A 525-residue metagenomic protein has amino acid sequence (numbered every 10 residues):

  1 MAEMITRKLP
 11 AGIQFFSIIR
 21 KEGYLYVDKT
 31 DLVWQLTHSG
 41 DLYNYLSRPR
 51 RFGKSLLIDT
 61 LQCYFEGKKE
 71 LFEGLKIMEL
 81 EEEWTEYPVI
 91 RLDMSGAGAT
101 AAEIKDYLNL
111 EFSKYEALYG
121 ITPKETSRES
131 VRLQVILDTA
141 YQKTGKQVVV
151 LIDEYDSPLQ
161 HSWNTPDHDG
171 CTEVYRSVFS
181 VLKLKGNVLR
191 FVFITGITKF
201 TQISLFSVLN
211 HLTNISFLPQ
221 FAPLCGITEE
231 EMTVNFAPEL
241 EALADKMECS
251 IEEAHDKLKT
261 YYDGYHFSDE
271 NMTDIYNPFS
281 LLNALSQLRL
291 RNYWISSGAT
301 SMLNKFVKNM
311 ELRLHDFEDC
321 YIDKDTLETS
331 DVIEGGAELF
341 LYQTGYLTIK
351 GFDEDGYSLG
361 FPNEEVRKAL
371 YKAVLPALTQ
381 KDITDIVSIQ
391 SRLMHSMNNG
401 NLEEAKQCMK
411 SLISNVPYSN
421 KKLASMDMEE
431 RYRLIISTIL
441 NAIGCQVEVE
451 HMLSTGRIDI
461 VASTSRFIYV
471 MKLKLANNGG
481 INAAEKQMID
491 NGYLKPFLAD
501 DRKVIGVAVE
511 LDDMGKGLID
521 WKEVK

Functional and structural regions predicted by a protein language model:
M1-M428, I443-C445: Phosphate-binding site recognition
A140-T144, I439-S465: Active-site metal-binding core of divalent-cation-utilizing nuclease and nuclease-like domains
V149, F467-M471, I505: Structural motif
D169-Y175, L475-L494: Mg2+/Mn2+-dependent nuclease catalytic core
V178-K185, L339-L347, S437-A442, Q487-V507: Metal-dependent nuclease catalytic cores in nucleic-acid-processing enzymes, especially RNase H-like/related
I436, I460-N477, N491: Conserved catalytic cores of phosphodiester-cleaving nucleases, focusing on short active-site segments
P496, R502-K525: Domain-level recognition of nuclease-like catalytic cores that cleave nucleotide substrates
